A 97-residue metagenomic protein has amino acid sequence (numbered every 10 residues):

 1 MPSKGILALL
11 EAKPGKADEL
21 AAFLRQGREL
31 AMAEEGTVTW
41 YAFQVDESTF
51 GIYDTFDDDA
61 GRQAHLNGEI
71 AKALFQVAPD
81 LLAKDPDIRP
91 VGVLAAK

Functional and structural regions predicted by a protein language model:
M1-G5, E11, V38-S48, L74-K97: Glycine-rich beta-strand-turn "strand-cap" elements at beta-sheet edges
L9-E11, Y53-T55: Short hydrophobic/aromatic beta-strand micro-patches that form the beta-sheet surface supporting nucleotide- or nucleic
L10-L20: Short, surface-exposed ligand-recognition loops at beta-strand->loop->(often short) alpha-helix junctions that present
K13-G15, V45, D57-D59: Short coil/turn motifs at secondary-structure junctions
E19-A22, A64: Short, solvent-exposed alpha-helical surface patches in well-structured domains
Q26-T39, T55-R89: An amphipathic, aromatic/His-enriched active-site/gating alpha helix that lines ligand/cofactor pockets
